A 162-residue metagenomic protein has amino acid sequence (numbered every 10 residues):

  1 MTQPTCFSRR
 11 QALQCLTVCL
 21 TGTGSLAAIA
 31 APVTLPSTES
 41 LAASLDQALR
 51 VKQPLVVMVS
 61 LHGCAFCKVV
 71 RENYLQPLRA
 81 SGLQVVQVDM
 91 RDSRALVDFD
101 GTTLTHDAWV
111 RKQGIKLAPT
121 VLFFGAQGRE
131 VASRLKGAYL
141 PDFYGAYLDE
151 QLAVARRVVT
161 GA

Functional and structural regions predicted by a protein language model:
T2-L20: N-terminal secretory signal peptides and thylakoid transit peptides that target proteins across membranes
L13-T17, A31-V33, G114, F143-A162: Non-globular targeting/processing and membrane-anchoring segments
S37-P54: A short beta-strand-turn-helix
K52-H62: Short active-site neighborhood of thiol/selenol oxidoreductases, capturing the structured segment around
K68-A80: Typically the conserved alpha-helix immediately C-terminal to a functionally engaged Cys/Sec in thioredoxin-like
L83-L104: Thiol-based oxidoreductase modules, predominantly thioredoxin-like and allied folds used for disulfide exchange
D107-L122: Structural micro-motif
F123-R156: Non-catalytic, surface beta->alpha helical segment in thiol-disulfide oxidoreductase systems
